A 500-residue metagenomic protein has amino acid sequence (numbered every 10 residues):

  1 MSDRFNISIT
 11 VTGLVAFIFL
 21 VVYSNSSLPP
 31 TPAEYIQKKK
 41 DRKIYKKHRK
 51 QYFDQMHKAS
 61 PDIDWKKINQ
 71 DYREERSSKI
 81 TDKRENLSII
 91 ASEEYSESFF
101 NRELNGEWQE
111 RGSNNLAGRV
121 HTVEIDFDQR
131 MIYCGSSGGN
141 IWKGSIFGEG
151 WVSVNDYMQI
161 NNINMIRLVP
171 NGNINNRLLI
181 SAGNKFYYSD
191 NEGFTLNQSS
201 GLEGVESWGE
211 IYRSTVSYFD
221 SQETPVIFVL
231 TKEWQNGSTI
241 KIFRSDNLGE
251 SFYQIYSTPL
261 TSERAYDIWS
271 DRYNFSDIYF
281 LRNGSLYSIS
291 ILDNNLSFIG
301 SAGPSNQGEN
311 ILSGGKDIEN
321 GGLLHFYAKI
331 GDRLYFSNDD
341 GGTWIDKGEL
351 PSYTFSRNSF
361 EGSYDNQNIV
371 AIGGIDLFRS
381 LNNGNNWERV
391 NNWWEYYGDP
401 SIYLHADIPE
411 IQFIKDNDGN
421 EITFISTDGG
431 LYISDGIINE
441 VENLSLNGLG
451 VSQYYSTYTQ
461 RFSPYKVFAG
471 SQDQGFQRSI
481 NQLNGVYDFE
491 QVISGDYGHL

Functional and structural regions predicted by a protein language model:
M1-G13: N-terminal Sec-pathway targeting helices
L14-N25: Hydrophobic alpha-helical membrane-insertion segments, chiefly the h-region of N-terminal signal peptides
S24-L500: Beta-propeller blade termini and top-face loops
